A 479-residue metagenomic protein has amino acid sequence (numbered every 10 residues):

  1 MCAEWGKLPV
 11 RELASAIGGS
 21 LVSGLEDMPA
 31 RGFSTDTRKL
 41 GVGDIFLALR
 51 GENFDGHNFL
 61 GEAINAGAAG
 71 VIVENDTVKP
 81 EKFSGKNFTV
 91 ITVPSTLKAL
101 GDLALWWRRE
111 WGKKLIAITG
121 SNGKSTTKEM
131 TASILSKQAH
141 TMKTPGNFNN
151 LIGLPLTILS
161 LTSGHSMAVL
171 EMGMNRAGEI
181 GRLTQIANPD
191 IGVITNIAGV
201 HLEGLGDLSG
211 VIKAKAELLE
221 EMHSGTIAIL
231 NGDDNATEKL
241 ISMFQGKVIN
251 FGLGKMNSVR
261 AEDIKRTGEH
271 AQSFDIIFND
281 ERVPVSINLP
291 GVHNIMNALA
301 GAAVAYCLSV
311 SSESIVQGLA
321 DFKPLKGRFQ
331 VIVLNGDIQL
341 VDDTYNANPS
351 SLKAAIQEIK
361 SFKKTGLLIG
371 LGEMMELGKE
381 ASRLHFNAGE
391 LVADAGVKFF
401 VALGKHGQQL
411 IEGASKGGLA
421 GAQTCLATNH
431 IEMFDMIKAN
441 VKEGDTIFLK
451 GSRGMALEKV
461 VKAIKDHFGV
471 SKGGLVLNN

Functional and structural regions predicted by a protein language model:
M1-L21, V42-I45, D55-N58, K86 (+6 more regions): ATP-dependent carboxylate-amine ligase
C2-A117, T126-K137, L159, Q330 (+5 more regions): Short, basic phosphate-binding NTP loop
R11-S15, L97-G232, A236-F244, A305 (+2 more regions): Phosphate-binding loop of NTP-binding sites
G24-F33, K98-G101, N149-I152, M172-A177 (+4 more regions): Short gly/ser/thr-rich secondary-structure transition/capping motifs
A69-G70, K114, S166, D190 (+2 more regions): Short acidic/polar active-site loop segments enriched in Thr and Asp
V73-K79, G232-A236, L253, G404-Q408: Short, polar loop motifs at secondary-structure junctions
L161, M174-L202, E238-P284, L325-R328 (+1 more regions): Extended acidic/charged loop-beta regions that coordinate divalent cations and stabilize anionic phosphate/carboxylate
